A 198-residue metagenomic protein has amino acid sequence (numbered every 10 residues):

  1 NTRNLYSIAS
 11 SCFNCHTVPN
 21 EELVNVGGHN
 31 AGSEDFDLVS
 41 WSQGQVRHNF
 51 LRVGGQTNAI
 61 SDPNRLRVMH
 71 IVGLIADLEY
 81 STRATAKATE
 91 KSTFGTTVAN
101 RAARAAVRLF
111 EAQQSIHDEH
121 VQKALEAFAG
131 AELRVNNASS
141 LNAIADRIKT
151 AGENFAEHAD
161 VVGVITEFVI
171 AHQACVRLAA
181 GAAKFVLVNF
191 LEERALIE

Functional and structural regions predicted by a protein language model:
N1-I197: Primarily the internal scaffold of c-type cytochrome electron-transfer domains, especially repeated/multiheme c-type
